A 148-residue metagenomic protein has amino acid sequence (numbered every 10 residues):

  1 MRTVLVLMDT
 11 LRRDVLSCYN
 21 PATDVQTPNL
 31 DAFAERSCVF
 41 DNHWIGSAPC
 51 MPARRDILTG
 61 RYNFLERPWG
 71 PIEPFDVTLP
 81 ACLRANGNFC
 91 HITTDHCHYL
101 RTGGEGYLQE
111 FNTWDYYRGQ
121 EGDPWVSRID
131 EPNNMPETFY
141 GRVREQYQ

Functional and structural regions predicted by a protein language model:
M1-C38, S47, R84: Active-site-proximal N-terminal segment of extracellular/periplasmic enzymes that hydrolyze or transfer
L11, E35, V39, P52-A53 (+2 more regions): Residue-level signal for pocket-adjacent positions within structured domains
R13, V39, N63-R67: Short helix-loop boundary/capping segments at the starts of domains
A22-Q26, I45, G70-V77: A short beta-strand-to-alpha-helix junction
C38-I45, F89-D95: Conserved S-adenosyl-L-methionine
D41-R55: Short, surface-exposed acidic-centric catalytic microdomains
R54-Q148: Catalytic-site neighborhoods of secreted/periplasmic enzymes that process anionic sulfate/phosphate groups
